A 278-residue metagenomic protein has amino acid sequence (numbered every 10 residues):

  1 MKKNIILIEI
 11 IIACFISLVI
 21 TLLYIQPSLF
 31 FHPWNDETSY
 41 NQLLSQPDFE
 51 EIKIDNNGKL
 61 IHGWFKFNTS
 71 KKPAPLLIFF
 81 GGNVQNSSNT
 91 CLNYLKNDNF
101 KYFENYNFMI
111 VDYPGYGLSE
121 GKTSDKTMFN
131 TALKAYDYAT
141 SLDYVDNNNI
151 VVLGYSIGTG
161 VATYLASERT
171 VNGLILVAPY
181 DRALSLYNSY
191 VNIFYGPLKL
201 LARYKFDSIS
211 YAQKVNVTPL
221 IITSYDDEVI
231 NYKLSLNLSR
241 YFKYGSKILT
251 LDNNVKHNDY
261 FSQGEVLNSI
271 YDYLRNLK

Functional and structural regions predicted by a protein language model:
E9-I54: An N-terminal hydrophobic leader/cap segment in hydrolases
G58-Y138: Membrane-embedded segments
L92-N93, S208, V217, N231-R240: Short alpha-helix in the alpha/beta-hydrolase fold that links the catalytic acid
Y144-S156: Alpha/beta-hydrolase fold nucleophile elbow
T159-Y211, D259-S262: Hydrolase active-site cap/lid region
K214-N216, L220-D227: Short beta-strand/loop motif that positions the catalytic acidic residue of the alpha/beta-hydrolase fold
D226-I230, H257-N258: Acidic catalytic loop of the alpha/beta-hydrolase fold
N237-K278: C-terminal catalytic histidine-bearing segment of alpha/beta-hydrolase fold enzymes
